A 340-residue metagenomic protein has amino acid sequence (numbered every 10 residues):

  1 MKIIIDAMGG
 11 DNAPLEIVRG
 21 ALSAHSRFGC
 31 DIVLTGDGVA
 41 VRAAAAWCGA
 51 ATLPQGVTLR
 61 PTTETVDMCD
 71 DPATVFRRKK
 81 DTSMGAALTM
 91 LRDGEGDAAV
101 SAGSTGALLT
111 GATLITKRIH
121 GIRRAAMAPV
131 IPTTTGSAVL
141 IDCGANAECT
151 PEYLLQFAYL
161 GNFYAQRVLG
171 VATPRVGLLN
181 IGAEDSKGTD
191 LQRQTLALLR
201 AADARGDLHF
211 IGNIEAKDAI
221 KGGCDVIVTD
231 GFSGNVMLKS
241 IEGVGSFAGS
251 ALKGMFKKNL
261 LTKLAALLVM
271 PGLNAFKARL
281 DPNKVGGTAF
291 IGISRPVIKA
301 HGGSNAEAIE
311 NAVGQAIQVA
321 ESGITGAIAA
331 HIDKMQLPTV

Functional and structural regions predicted by a protein language model:
M1-A43: N-terminal phosphate-binding or glycine-rich loops at protein starts, especially the Walker A/P-loop of NTPases
I3-L15, A145-L155, K299-N305: Short, glycine-rich nucleotide/cofactor-binding loops
D6, T35-G36, T58-R60, S101-G103 (+6 more regions): Short beta-strand segments
L15-E16, F28-V33, V39, A147-A216 (+1 more regions): Glycine-rich phosphate/diphosphate-binding loop of Rossmann-like nucleotide-binding domains
A50-G96: Phosphate/nucleotide-donor binding subsite
D97, G103-Y153, F157, F163: Glycine/threonine-rich beta-strand-loop-alpha-helix active-site module that forms ligand/phosphate-binding
T113-M127, P132-L140, G223-I227, G231-V340: Glycine-rich phosphate/nucleotide-binding loop
